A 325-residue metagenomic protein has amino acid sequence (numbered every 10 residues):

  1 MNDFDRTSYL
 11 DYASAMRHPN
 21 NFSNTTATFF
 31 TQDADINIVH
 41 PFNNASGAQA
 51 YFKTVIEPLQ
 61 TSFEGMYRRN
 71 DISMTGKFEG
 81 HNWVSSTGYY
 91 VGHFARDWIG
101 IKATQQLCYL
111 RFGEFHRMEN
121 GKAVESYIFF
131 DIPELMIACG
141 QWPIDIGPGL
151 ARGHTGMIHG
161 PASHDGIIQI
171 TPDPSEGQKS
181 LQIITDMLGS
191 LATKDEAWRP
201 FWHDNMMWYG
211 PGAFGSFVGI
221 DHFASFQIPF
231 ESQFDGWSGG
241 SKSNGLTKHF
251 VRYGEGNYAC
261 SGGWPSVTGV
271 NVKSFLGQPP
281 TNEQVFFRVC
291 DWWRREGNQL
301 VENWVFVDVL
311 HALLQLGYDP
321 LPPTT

Functional and structural regions predicted by a protein language model:
M1-T325: C-terminal and inter-domain tail/linker signature
